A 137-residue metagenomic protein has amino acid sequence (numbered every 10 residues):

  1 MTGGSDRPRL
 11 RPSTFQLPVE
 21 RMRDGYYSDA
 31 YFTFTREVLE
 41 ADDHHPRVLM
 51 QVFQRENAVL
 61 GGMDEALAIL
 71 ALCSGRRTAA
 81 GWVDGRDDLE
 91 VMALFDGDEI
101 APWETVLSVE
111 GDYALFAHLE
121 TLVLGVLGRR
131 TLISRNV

Functional and structural regions predicted by a protein language model:
M1-V137: Ordered alpha/beta subdomains of enzyme catalytic regions
